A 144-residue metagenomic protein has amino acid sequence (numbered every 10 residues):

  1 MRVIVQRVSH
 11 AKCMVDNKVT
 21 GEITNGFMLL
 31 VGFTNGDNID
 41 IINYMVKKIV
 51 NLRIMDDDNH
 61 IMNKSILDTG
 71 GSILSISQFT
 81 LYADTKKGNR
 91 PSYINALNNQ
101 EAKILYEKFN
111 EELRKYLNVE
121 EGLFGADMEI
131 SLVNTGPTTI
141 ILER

Functional and structural regions predicted by a protein language model:
M1-G88, Q100, I104-R144: N-terminal, polar/charged subdomain of small-to-medium soluble alpha/beta proteins
G88-A96: Short hinge/gating elements
